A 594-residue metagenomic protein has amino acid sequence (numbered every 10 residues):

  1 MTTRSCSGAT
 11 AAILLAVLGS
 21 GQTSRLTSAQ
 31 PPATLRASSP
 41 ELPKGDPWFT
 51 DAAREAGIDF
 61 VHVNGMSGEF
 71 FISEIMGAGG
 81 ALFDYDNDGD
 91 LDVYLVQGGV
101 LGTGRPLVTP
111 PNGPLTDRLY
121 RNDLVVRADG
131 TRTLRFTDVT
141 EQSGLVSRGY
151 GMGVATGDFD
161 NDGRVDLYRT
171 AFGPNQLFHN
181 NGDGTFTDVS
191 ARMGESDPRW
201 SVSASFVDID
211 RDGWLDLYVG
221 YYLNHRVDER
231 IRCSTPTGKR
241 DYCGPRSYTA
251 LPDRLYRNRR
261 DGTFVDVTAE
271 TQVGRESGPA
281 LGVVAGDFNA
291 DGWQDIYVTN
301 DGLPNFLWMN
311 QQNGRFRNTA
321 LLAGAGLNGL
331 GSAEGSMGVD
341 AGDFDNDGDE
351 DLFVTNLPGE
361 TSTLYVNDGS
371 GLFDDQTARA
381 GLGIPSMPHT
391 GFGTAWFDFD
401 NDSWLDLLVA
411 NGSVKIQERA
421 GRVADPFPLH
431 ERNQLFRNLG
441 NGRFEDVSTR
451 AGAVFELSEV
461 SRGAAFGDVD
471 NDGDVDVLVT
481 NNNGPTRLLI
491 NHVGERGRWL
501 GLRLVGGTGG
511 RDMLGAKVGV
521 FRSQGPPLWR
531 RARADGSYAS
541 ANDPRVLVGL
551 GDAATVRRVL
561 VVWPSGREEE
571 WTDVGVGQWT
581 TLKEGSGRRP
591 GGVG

Functional and structural regions predicted by a protein language model:
P31, L35, G45, A56 (+4 more regions): Gly/Ser/Thr/Pro-enriched helix-cap/hinge segments flanking short amphipathic alpha-helices
F49-D51, G130-G144, T185-E195, G262-G274 (+3 more regions): Blade-edge beta-strand/turn elements of extracellular beta-propeller and related beta-sheet repeat scaffolds
I58-G79, G113, S143-A155, G194-S205 (+8 more regions): Repeat-based blade/solenoid architectures
G77-N87, R121-N122, Y150-V165, L177-H179 (+8 more regions): Beta-propeller blade termini
D90-Q97, D162-A171, L217-Y221, D291 (+7 more regions): Hydrophobic beta-strand segments that make up the repeating blades of beta-propeller and related beta-repeat
V96-P114, Y221-Y248, A410-P428: Short, conserved, GDST-rich strand-edge loop motifs in beta-rich repeat architectures
T116-D123, L251-N258, M309, V366 (+1 more regions): Beta-propeller blade signature
V139-T156, R164, R169-I209, V219 (+3 more regions): Asp-box/WD-like beta-propeller blade repeats and closely related beta-sheet repeat scaffolds
